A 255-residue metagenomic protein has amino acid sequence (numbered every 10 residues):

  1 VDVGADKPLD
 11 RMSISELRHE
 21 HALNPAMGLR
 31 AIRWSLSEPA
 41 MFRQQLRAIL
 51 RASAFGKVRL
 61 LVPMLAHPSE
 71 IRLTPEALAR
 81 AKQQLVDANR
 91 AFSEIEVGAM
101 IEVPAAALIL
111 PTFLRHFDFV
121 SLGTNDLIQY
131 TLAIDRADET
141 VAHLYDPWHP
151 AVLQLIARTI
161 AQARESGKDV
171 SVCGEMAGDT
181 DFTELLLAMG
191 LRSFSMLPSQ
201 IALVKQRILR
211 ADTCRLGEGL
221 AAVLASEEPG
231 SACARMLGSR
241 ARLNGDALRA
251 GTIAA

Functional and structural regions predicted by a protein language model:
V1-A255: Conserved alpha/beta-domain cores
